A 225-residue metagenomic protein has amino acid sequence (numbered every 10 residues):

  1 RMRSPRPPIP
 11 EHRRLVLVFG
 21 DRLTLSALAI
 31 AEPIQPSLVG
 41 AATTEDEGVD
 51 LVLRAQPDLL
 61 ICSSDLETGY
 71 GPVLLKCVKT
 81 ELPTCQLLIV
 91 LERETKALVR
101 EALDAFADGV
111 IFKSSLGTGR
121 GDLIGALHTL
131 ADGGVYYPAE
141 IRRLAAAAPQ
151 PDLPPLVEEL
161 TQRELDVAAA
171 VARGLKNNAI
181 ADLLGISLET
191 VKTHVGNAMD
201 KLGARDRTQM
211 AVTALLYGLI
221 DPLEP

Functional and structural regions predicted by a protein language model:
P10-T24, L28-E32, A41, L60 (+1 more regions): Conserved acidic segment of CheY-like receiver
P36-T44, L51, A204: Short hydrophobic/Thr-rich beta-strand motif most characteristic of the beta2 strand and flanking loop of CheY-like
E45-G48, D58-V78, L91-L98: Conserved phosphotransfer microenvironments
L53-A55, V78-T84, A105, Y217: Conserved phosphotransfer cores of two-component systems
T84-K96, V110: A short, hydrophobic beta-strand element within the central beta-sheet of small alpha/beta folds
R100-G109, S115-V157, Q162: Short, flexible helix-to-coil linker/hinge segments that flank and couple to helix-turn-helix
Q150-T190: Helix-turn-helix DNA-binding segment
G174-Q209, E224: Recognition helix of helix-turn-helix DNA-binding domains
